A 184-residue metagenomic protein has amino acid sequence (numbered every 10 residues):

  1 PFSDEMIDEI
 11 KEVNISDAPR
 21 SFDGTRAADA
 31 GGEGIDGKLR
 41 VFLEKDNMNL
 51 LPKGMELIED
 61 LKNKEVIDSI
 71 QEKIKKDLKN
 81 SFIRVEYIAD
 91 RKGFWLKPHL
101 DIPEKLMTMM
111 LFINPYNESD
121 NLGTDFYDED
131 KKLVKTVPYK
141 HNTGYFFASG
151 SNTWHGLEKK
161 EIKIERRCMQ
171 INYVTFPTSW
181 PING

Functional and structural regions predicted by a protein language model:
P1-K73: Non-heme Fe(II)/2-oxoglutarate
N49-K53, L57-D60, V66-N183: Catalytic core of non-heme Fe(II) oxygenases with the double-stranded beta-helix
